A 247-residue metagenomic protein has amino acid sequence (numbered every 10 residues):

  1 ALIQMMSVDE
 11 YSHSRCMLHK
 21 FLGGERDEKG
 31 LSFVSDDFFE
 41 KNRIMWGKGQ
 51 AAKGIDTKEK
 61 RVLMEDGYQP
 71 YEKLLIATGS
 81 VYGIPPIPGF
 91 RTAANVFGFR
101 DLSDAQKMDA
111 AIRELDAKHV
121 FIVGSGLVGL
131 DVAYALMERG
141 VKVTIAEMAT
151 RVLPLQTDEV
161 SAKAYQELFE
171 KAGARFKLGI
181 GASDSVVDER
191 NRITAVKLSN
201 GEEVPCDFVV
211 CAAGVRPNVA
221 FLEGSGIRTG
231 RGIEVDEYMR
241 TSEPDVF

Functional and structural regions predicted by a protein language model:
A1-M45, A135-Q156: Beta1-alpha1 glycine-rich phosphate/pyrophosphate-binding loop at the start of Rossmann-like nucleotide-binding domains
L31-S32, H119-V120, L127-D184: Rossmann-like dinucleotide-binding cores of NAD(P)H-dependent redox enzymes
F39-D56, E170-A182: A conserved beta-strand/loop element that lines the FAD pocket in flavoprotein oxidoreductases
I55-Q69, V186-E203: Conserved beta-strand-loop-beta-strand element in the redox core of flavoprotein oxidoreductases
M64, I76-T78, I122, L198 (+1 more regions): Redox-cofactor binding/interface segments in oxidoreductases and associated redox assembly factors
Q69-S80, V143, V204-G214: Short hydrophobic core segments
T78-R139, R175-F176, V235-E237: Glycine-rich dinucleotide-binding loop and its adjacent helix/turn
T92-D116, R192, K197, E202-F247: FAD-site-proximal beta/loop scaffold in flavoenzymes
